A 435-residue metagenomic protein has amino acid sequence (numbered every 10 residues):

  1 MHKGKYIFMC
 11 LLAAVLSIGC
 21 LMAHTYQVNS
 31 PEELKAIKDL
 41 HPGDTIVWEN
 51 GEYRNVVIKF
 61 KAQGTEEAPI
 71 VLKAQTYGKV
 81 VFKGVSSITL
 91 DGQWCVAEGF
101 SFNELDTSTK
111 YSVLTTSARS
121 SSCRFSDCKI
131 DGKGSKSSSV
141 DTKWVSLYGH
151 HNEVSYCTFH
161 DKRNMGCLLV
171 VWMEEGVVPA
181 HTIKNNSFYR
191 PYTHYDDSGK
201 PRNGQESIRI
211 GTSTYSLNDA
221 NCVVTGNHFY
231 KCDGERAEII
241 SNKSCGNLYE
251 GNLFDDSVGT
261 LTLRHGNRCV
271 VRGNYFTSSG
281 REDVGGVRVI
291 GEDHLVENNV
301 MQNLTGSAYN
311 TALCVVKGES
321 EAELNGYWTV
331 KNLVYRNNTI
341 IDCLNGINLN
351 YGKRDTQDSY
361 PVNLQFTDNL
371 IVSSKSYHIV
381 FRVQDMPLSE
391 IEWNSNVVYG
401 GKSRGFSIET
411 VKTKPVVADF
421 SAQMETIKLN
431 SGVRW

Functional and structural regions predicted by a protein language model:
M1-L11: Bacterial N-terminal signal peptides that target proteins for export
M9-G19: Bacterial N-terminal signal peptides
L21-T25: Boundary at the C-terminal end of the N-terminal hydrophobic targeting segment
Y26, K38-V81, I88-G99, A118-S122: Beta-solenoid repeat scaffold
N29-L34: A short, well-structured beta->alpha microelement
K35, D44, N247: Acidic Asp/Glu-based divalent-cation binding sites
V57-K59, G84-T89, N103-C123, I130-A418: Glycine- and acidic/polar-rich repeat regions and solenoidal domains
Y327, T413-W435: C-terminal accessory segments
